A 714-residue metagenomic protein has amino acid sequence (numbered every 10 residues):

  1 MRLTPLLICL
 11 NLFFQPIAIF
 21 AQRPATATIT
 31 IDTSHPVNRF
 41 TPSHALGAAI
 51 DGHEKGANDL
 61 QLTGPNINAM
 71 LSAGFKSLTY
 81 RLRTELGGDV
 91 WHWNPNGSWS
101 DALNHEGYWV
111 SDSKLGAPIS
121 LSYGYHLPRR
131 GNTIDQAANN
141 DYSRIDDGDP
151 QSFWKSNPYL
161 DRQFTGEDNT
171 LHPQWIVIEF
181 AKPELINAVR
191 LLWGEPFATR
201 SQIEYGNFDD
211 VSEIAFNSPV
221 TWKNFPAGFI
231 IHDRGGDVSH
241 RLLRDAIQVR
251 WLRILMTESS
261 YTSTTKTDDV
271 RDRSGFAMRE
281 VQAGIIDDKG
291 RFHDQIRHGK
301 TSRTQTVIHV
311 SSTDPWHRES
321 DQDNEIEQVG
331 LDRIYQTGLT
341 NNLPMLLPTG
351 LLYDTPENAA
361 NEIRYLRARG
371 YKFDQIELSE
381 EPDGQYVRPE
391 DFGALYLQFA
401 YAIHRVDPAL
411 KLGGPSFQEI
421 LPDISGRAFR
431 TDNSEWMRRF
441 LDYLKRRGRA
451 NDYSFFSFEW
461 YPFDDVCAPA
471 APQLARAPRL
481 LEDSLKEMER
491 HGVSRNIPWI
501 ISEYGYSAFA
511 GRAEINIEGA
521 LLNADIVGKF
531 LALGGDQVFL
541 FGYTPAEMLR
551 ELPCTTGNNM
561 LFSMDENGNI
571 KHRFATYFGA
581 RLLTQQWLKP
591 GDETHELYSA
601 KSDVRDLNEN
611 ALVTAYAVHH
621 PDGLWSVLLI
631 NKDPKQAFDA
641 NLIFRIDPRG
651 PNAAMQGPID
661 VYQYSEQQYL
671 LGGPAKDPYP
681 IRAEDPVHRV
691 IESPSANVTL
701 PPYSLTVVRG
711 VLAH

Functional and structural regions predicted by a protein language model:
R23-N132, R200, Y205, F225 (+2 more regions): N-terminal catalytic cores of secreted or lumenal carbohydrate-active enzymes
N96-K182, G194-F197, P219, I231-D233 (+1 more regions): Disordered, acidic Ser/Thr/Pro-rich linker "stalks" and the adjacent N-terminal cap of the next globular domain
T170-H172, E195-I285: Trp- and acidic/polar-enriched beta-sheet ligand-binding modules for extracellular glycan and matrix recognition
L171-P173, A181-A188, Q248-R250, G623-L624 (+1 more regions): Extended extracellular/luminal ectodomain segments enriched in beta-structured repeat modules
P356, E362, P389-V527, L533 (+1 more regions): Noncatalytic carbohydrate-binding groove/subsite architecture in carbohydrate-active enzymes
I501, G505-T614: Aromatic/acidic polysaccharide-binding cleft in carbohydrate-active enzymes
D606-M655, Y664-E666, T706-R709: Carbohydrate-binding surface patches
R649-P701: Acidic, Ser/Thr/Pro-rich beta/coil linker or hinge segments at domain junctions
